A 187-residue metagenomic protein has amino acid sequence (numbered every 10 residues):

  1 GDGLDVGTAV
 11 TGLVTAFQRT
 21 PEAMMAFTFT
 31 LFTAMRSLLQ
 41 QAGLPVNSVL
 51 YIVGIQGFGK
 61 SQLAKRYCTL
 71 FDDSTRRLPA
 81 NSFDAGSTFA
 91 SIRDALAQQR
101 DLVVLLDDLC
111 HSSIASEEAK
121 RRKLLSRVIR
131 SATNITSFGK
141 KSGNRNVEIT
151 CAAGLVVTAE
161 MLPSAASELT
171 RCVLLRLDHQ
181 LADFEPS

Functional and structural regions predicted by a protein language model:
G1-S82: P-loop NTPase catalytic core of nucleic-acid-dependent motor ATPases
T28, N47, N81-I92, G139 (+2 more regions): Ser/Thr/Asn(+Pro)-rich, low-complexity disordered segments
V53, F58, Q62-E118: AAA+/P-loop NTPase substrate/partner-engagement loops
D94-Q99, R121-R122, N146-C151, S164-E168: Conserved catalytic network of the ASCE P-loop NTPase/AAA+ motor domain
L102-I129, E160-T170: Conserved AAA+/SF3 P-loop NTPase catalytic/coupling segment centered on the Walker-B
L105-D107, S131, F138, I149-E160 (+1 more regions): Structural recognition of the conserved hydrophobic beta-strand(s) that form the central parallel beta-sheet of P-loop
A119-N146: Conserved catalytic/switch belt of AAA+ P-loop NTPases
I149-C151, S167-S187: Phosphate-sensing "switch" segment of ASCE/P-loop ATPases
